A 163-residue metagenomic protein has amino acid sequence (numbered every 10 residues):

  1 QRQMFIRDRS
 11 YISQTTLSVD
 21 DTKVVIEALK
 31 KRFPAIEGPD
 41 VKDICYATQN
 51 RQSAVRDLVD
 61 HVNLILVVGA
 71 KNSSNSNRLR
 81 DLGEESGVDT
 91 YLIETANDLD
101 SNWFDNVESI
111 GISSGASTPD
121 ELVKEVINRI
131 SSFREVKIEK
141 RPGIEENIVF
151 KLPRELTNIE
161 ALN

Functional and structural regions predicted by a protein language model:
Q1-I6: Short, small-residue-biased leader/transition segments that mark boundaries at the very start of proteins
R7-V19, G115-A116: Active-site donor-nucleotide binding/catalytic segment of nucleotide-sugar enzymes
T15-F33: Glycine-rich phosphate/diphosphate-binding loop of Rossmann-like nucleotide-binding domains
D21-V25, R51, L79, L122-V123: Residues at alpha-helix caps and immediate loop-helix transition turns in enzyme cores, especially N- and C-cap
K31-L64, G69-K71, N77-A96, E155-I159: Active-site rim loops that border cofactor/substrate pockets in soluble metabolic enzymes
D60, L64-V68, S73, R78 (+2 more regions): C-terminal functional extensions of proteins
N97-D105: Helix-loop module immediately N-terminal to the HCX5R catalytic loop in PTP-like cysteine phosphatase domains
